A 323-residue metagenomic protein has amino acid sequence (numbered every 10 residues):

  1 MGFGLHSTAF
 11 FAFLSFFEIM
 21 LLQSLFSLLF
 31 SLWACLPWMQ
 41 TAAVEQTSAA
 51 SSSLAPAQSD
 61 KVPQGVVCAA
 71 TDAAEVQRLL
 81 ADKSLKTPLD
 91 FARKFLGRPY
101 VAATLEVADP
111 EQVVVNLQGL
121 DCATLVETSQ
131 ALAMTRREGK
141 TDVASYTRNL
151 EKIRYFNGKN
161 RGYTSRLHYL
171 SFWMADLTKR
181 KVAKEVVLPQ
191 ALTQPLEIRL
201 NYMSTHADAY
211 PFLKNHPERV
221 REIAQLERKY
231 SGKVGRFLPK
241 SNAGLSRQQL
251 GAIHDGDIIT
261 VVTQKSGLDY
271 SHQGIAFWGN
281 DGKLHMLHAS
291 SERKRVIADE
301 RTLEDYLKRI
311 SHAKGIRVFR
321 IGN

Functional and structural regions predicted by a protein language model:
G4, A9-I19: Hydrophobic alpha-helical signal peptides and transmembrane signal-/tail-anchor segments that drive secretory-pathway
Q23-P37: Bacterial N-terminal signal peptides
S52-Q130, M134: Cationic-aromatic interfacial patches
P99-K233, G282, H288-S291: Acidic/His-rich structured neighborhood in mature extracellular/periplasmic domains
F237-Q249: Short alpha-helix capping/helix-loop boundary micro-motifs
A252-I253: Short, well-ordered loop/turn sites that connect or cap secondary structure elements
I259-N323: C-terminal soluble interaction/assembly domains
